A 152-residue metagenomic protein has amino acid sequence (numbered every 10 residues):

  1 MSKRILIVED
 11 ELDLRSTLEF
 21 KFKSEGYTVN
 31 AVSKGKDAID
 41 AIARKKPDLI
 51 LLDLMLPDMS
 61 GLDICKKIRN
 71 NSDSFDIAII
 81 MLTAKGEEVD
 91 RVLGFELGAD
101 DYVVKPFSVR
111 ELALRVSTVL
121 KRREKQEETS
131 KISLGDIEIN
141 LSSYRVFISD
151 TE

Functional and structural regions predicted by a protein language model:
S2, K46-D48, D73-A78: His-Asp phosphorelay/catalytic-motif detector in bacterial-type signaling
K3-R4, T118-E152: Short, Lys/Arg-enriched segments at the junction into DNA-binding effector domains of transcriptional regulators
E11-N30: Two-component/phosphorelay signaling modules centered on CheY-like receiver
G26-G35, A41: Short hydrophobic/Thr-rich beta-strand motif most characteristic of the beta2 strand and flanking loop of CheY-like
K34, S60-D63: Acidic catalytic/metal-coordinating carboxylates
A38, I42, G94-F95: Residue preferences within the helical output face of two-component receiver
K45-L51, L56: Active-site beta3 strand of CheY-like receiver
K66-N71, D76-S133: Basic, amphipathic DNA-recognition helix from helix-turn-helix-like DNA-binding domains
